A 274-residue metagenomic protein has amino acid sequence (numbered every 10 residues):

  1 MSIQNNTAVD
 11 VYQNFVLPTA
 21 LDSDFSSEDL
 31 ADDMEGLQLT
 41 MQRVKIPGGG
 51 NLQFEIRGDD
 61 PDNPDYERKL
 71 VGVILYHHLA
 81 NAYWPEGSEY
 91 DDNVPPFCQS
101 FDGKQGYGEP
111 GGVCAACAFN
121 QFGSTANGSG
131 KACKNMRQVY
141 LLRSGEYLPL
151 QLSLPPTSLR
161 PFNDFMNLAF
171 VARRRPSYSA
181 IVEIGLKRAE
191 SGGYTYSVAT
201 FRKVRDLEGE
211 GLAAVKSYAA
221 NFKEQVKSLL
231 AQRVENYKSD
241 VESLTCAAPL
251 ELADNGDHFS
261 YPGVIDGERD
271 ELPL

Functional and structural regions predicted by a protein language model:
M1-A20, E224-L274: Acidic, gly/ser/pro-rich intrinsically disordered tails
M1-G145, E271-L274: OB-fold ssDNA-binding interfaces and closely related basic DNA-contact patches used across DNA replication/repair
N5, V9, F15, D24 (+7 more regions): Low-complexity, intrinsically disordered regions enriched in charged/polar residues
L21, M34, L79, Y83 (+6 more regions): Generic low-complexity, intrinsically disordered sequence content enriched in small uncharged/hydrophobic residues
D33, F165-L168, Y218: Residues that form generic nucleotide/phosphate-binding pockets
V44-G50, S88-C98, N127, C133-K134 (+2 more regions): Short glycine-rich, low-complexity/disordered patches
G130-L207: Extended serine/threonine-enriched, polar tracts that run as long, contiguous segments within proteins
A172-R173, I181, G185-A253: Accessory, usually C-terminal, subdomains that scaffold auxiliary metal cofactors
